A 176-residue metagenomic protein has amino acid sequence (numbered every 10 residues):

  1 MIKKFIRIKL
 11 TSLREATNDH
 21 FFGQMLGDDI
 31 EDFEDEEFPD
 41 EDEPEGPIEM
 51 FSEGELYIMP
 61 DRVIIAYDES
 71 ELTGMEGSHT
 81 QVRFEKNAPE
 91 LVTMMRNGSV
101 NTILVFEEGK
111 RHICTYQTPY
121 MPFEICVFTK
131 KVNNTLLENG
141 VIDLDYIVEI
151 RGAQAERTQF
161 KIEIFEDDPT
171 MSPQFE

Functional and structural regions predicted by a protein language model:
M1-I58: Charge-rich, low-complexity N-terminal segments
M1-R7, M59-A66, E90-T93, E138-L144: Short, hydrophobic/aromatic-rich segments at coil-to-beta transitions
L10-A16, L56-P60, E69-E71, A88 (+4 more regions): Beta-strand elements of well-folded, non-transmembrane domains
R14-F22, S70-T80, V100-L104, E124 (+1 more regions): Short, surface-exposed beta-strand/loop "edge" segments at domain boundaries and coil↔beta transitions
G27-D32, E85-N87, Q159-T170: A short, surface-exposed beta-strand/turn
P39-S99: Short, well-structured hydrophobic secondary-structure segments
M95-D143: Acidic, glycine-rich flexible loop segments
T135-E176: Mixed-charge, glycine-accented linear interaction segment located at domain edges/termini
